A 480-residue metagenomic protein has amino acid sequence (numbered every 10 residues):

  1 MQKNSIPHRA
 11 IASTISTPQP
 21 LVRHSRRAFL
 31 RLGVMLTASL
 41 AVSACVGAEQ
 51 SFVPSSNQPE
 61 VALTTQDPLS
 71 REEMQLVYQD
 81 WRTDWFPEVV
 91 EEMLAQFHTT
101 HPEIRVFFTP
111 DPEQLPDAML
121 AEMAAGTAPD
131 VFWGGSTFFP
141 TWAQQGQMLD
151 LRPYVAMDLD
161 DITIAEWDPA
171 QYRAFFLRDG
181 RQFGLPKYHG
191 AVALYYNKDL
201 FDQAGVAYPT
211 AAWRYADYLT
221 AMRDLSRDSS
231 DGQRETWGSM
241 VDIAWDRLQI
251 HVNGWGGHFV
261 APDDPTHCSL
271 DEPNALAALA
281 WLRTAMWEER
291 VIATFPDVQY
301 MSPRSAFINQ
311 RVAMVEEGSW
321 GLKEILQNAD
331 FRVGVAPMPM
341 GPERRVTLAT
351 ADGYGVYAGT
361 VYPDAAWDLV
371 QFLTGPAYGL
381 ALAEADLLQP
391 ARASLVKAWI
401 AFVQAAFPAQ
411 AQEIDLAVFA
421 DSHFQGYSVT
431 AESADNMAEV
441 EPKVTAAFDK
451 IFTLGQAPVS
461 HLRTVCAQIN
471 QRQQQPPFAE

Functional and structural regions predicted by a protein language model:
M1-A44, R290: N-terminal secretory signal peptides
P54-P68, S136-A191, G334-A336, A411: Hinge/lid segment of periplasmic solute-binding proteins
V61-L63, S70, A385-A446, K450 (+1 more regions): Long, aromatic- and glycine/proline-rich binding clefts that accommodate carbohydrate-like moieties
E92, Q96-W167, D202-G205, A306 (+3 more regions): Extracytoplasmic "Venus flytrap"/periplasmic binding protein-like
A95, T99-T100, R105, A204 (+4 more regions): Extracytoplasmic/periplasmic substrate-recognition and gating elements
A121-E122, A128-D130, D160-L200, W237-G238 (+3 more regions): A structural signal for short loop-to-beta-strand junctions that line the ligand-binding cleft of periplasmic/secreted
R178-K187, V192, D202, A216-C268 (+2 more regions): Extracytoplasmic/periplasmic solute-binding protein
A221-D224, D264-P296, L326-Q327: Glycine-centered hinge/linker elements that transmit conformational signals in sensory and ligand-binding systems
